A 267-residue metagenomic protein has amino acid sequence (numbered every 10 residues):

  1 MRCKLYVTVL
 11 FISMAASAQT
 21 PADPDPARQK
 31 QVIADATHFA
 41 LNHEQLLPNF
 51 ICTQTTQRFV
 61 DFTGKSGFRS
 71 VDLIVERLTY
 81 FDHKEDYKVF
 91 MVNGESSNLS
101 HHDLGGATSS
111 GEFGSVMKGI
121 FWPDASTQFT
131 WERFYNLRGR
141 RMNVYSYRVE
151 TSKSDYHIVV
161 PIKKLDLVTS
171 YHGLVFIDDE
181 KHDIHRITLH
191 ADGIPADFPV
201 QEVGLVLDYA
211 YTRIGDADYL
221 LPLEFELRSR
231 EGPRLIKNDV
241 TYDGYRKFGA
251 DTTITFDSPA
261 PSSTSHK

Functional and structural regions predicted by a protein language model:
M1, I177-D178: A subset of signal/propeptide-processing and intrinsically disordered low-complexity segments in secreted/extracellular
M1-V7: Bacterial N-terminal signal peptides that target proteins for export
V7-V9, F62: Intrinsically disordered, low-complexity segments enriched in polar/charged small residues
V9-Q19: Hydrophobic h-region of N-terminal signal peptides that target proteins for export in Gram-negative bacteria
Q19-H172, D179-H185, H190-G204, A210-K267: Structured extracytoplasmic
